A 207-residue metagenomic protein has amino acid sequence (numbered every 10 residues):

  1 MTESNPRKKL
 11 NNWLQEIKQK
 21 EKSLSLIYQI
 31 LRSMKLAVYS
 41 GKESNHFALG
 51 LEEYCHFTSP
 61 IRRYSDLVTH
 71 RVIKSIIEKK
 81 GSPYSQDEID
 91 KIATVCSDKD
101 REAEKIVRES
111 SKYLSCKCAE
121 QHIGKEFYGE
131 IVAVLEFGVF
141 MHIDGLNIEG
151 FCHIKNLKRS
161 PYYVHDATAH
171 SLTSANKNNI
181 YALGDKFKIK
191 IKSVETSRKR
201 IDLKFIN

Functional and structural regions predicted by a protein language model:
M1-G145, F151-A167, S171, D185-S193 (+2 more regions): Append "with occasional cross-activation on large, charged helical scaffolds in nucleic-acid assemblies
A169-N179: A conserved acidic, glycine/proline-rich C-terminal tail/linker
